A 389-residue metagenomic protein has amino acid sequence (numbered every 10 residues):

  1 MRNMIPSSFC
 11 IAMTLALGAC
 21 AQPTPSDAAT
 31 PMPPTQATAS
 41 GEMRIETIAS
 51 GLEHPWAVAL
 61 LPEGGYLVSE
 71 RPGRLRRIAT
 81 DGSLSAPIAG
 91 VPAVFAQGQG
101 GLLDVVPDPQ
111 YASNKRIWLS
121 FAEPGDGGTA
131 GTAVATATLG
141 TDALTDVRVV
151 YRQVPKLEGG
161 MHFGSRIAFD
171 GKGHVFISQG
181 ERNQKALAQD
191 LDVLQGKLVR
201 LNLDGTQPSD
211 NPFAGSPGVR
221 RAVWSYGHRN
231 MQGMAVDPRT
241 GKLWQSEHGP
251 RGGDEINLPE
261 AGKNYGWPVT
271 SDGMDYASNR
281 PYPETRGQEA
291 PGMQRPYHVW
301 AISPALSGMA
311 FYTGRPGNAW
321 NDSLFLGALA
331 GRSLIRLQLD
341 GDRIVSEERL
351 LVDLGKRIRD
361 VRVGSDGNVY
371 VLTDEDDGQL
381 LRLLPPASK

Functional and structural regions predicted by a protein language model:
M1-P6: Positively charged n-region of N-terminal signal peptides that target proteins for export
S8-A19: Bacterial N-terminal signal peptides
C20-K185, G233-V236, K242-G249, I302-D340 (+1 more regions): Acidic, Gly/Ser/Thr-rich repeat motifs that build Ca2+-stabilized beta-propeller blades
A37-R44, G82-P87, L139-R148, T206-R220 (+4 more regions): Beta-strand initiation motifs
A86-G100, V147-F163, L203-W224, P268-A301 (+1 more regions): Surface-exposed loop and turn segments in beta-propeller and other repeat-based domains that flank or scaffold
T132-D142, L191-D204, P259-E260: Beta-propeller blade signature
V219-L258: Repeat-solenoid scaffold signature
H228, I344-S365: Conserved blade-ending motifs and adjacent loop-strand segments that build the rim/top face of beta-propeller domains
